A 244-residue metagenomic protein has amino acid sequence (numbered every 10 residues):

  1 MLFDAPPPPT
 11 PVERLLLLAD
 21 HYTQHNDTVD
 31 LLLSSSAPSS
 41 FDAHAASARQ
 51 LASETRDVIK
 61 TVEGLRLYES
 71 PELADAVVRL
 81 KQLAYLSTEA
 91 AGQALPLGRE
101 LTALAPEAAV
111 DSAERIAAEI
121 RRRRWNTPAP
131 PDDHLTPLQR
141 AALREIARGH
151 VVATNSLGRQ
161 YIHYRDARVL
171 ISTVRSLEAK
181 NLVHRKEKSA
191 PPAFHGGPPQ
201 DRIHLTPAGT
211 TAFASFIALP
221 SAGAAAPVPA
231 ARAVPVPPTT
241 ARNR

Functional and structural regions predicted by a protein language model:
M1-A52: Leu/Val/Ala/Ile-rich N-terminal alpha-helices, chiefly Sec-type signal peptides and the beginnings
D57-L80: Short, solvent-exposed, charged loop/turn and helix-capping segments that join or cap alpha-helices on peripheral
V77-A129: Amphipathic alpha-helical coiled-coil/helical-stalk segments
A117-G149: Short alpha-helical segments that sit at the start of domains
A141, A153-L157, T211-A214: Charged, low-complexity intrinsically disordered segments and flexible loops
H150-D166: Short acidic, hydrophobic short linear motifs in intrinsically disordered regions
H163-P191, P198-Q200: Short amphipathic alpha-helical interaction segments
G196-V236: Short, amphipathic alpha-helical interaction segments positioned at domain boundaries
